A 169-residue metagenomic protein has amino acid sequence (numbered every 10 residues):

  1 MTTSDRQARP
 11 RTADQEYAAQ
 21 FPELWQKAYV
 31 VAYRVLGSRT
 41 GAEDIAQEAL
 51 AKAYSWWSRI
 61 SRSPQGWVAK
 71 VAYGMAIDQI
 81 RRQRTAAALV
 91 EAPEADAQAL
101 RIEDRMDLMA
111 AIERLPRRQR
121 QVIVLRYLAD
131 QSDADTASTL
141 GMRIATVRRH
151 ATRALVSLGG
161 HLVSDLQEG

Functional and structural regions predicted by a protein language model:
T2-V30, T40-E43: A short, charge-rich alpha-helical start-of-domain segment used by transcription regulators
T12, A19, R82, A86-E113: Acidic, proline/glycine-rich intrinsically disordered inter-domain spacer in sigma factors
Y29, L50, P116, R120 (+1 more regions): C-terminal flanking helix
V30, D44-A51, S55, R62-G74: Structural recognition of an alpha-helix C-terminal capping motif at a helix-to-coil junction
S55, R59, A69-E91, R101: Arg/Lys-rich amphipathic alpha helix in sigma70-family domain 2
Y73, I77, L140-G169: DNA-recognition helix of helix-turn-helix
E113, R117, A129-R149: Helix-turn-helix DNA-binding module
V122-R126: A short pre-motif secondary-structure segment
